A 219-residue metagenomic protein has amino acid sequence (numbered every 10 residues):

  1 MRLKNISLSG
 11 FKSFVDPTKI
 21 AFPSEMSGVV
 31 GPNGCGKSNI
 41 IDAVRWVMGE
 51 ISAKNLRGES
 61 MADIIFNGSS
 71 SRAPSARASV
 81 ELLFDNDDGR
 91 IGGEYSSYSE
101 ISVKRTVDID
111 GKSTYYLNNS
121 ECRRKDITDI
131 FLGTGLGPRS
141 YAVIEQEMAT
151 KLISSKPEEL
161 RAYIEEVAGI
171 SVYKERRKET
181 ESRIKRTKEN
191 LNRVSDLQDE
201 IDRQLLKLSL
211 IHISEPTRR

Functional and structural regions predicted by a protein language model:
R2-L210, S214: Gly/Lys-enriched N-terminal cap/neck module of very large, oligomeric protein machines
E215-R219: Short "domain-exit" segments at the C-terminal end of structured domains
